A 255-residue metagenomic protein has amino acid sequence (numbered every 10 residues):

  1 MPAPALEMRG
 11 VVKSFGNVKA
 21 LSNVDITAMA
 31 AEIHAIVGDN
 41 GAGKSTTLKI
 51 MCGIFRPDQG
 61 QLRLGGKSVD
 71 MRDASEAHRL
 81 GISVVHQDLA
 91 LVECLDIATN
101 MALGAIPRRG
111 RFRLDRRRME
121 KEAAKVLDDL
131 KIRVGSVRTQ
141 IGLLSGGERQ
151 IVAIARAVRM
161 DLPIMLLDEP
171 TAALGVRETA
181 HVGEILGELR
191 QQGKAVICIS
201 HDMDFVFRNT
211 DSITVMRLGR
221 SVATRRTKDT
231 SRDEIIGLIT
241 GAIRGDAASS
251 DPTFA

Functional and structural regions predicted by a protein language model:
P2-A255: Glycine-rich phosphate-binding loops of nucleotide-dependent enzymes
